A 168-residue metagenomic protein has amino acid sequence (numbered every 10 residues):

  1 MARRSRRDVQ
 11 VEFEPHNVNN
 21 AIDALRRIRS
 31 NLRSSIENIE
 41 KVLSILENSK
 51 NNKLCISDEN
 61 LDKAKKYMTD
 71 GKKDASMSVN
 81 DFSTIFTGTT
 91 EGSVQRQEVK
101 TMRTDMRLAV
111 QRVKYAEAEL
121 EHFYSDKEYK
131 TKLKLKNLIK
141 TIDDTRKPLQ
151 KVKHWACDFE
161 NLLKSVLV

Functional and structural regions predicted by a protein language model:
A2-V168: Long, low-complexity or tandemly repetitive, helically biased scaffold regions used for multimeric assembly/adhesion
